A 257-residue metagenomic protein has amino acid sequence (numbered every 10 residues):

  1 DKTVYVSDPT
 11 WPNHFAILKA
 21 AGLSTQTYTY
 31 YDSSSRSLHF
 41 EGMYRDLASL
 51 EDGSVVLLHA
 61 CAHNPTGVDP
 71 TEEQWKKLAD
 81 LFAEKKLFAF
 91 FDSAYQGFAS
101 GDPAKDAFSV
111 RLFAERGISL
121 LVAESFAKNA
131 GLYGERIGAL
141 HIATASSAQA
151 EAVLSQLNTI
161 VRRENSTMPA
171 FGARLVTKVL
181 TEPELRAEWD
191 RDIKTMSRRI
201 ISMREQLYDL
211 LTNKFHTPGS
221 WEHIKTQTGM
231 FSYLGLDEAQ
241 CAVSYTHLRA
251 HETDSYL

Functional and structural regions predicted by a protein language model:
D1-A83, G97-F98, P103, A107-V110 (+3 more regions): Conserved core of the PLP fold type I
S33, V68, P103, K128 (+3 more regions): Hydrophobic alpha-helical scaffolding
A94: Conserved Walker B
E115-D190: Conserved core segment of the aminotransferase class I/II
D190-V243: Conserved PLP-binding catalytic core of the aspartate aminotransferase-like
T246-T253: Conserved small/polar residues in nucleotide/adenosyl-binding loops
